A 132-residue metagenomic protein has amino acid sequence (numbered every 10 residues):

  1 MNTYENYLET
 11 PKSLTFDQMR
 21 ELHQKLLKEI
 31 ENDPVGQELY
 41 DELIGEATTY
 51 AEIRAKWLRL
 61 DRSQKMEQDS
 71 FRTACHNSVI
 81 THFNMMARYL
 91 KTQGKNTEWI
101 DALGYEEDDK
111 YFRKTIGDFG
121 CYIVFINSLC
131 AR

Functional and structural regions predicted by a protein language model:
M1-E5, L129-R132: Short intrinsically disordered terminal tails
E9-L14, I30-L39, A55-D69, G94-W99: Charged, low-complexity interaction regions
T15, L39-A51, C75, V79: Short amphipathic alpha-helical heptad-repeat segments
T15, M19-L27: Short, charge-rich amphipathic alpha-helices with coiled-coil/heptad character
C75-Q93: Amphipathic alpha-helical coiled-coil segments
A87-R132: Amphipathic alpha-helical binding modules
